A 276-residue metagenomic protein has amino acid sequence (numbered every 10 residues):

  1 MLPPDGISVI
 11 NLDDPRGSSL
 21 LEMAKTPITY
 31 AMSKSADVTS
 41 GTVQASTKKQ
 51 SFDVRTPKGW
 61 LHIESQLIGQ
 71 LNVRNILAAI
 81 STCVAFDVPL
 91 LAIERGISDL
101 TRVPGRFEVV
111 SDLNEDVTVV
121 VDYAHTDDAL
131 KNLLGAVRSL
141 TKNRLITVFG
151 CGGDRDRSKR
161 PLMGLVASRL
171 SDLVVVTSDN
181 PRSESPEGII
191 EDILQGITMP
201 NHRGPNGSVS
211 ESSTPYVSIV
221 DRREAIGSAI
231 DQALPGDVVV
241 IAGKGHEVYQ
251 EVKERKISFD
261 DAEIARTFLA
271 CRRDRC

Functional and structural regions predicted by a protein language model:
M1-M23, Q44, Q66, L130-K131 (+1 more regions): Flexible active-site lid/hinge loop adjacent to a nucleotide/diphosphate and Mg2+-phosphate binding pocket
V9, S40, N75-T82: PAPS/PAP-binding and catalytic site of the sulfotransferase fold
I10-L12, A31, F149, G243: Short beta-strand/turn micro-motifs composed of small residues that flank or help shape donor/cofactor-binding pockets
L12-H62, R95, V103-N114: Extended acidic/charged loop-beta regions that coordinate divalent cations and stabilize anionic phosphate/carboxylate
K25-T26, K58, I68-L71, A78-L91 (+2 more regions): ATP-dependent carboxylate-amine ligase
